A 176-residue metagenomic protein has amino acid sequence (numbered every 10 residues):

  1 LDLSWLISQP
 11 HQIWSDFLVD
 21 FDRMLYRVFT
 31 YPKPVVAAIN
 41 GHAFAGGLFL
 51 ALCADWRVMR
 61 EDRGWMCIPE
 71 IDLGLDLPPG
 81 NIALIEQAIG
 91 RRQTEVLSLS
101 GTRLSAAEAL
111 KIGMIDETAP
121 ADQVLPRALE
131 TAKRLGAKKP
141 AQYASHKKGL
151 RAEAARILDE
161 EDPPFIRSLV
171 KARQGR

Functional and structural regions predicted by a protein language model:
L1-M24: Glycine- (often His-adjacent) and acidic-residue-rich active-site loop that binds/positions the CoA thioester
D2, L50-A51, A109, A128: Hydrophobic/aromatic residues within transmembrane alpha-helices of multi-pass small-molecule transporters
L18, D22, A45, R103 (+1 more regions): Glycine-rich phosphate-binding loop at the start of an alpha helix
M24-L73: Glycine-rich beta-to-alpha active-site loop
W56, V96, S100-T102, E108 (+1 more regions): Well-ordered beta-strand positions
M59-R60, L110, I115-E161: C-terminal long alpha-helix characteristic of the crotonase
I82-R92: Hydrophobic, secondary-structure "cap" segments at the distal end of domains
